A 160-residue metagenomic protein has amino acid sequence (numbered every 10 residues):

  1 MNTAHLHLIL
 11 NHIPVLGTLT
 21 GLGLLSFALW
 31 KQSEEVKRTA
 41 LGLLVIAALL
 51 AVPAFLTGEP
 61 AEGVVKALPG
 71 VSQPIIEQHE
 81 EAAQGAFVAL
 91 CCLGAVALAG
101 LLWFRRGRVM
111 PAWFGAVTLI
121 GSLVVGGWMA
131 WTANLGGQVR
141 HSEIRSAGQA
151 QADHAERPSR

Functional and structural regions predicted by a protein language model:
M1-R160: Polytopic transmembrane helical bundles with strong interfacial aromatic enrichment
